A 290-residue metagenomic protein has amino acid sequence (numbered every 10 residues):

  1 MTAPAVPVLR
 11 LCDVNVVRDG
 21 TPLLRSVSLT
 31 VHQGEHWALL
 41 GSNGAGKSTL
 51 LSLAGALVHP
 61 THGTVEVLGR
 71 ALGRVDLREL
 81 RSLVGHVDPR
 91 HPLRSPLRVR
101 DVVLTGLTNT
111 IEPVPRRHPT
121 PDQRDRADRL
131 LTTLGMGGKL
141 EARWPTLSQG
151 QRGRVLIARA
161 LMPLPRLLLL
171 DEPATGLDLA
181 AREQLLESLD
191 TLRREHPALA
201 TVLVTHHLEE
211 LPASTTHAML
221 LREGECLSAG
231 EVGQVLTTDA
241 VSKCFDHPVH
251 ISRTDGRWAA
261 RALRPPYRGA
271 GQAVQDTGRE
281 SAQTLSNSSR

Functional and structural regions predicted by a protein language model:
L40-S42: The feature captures the beta-strand-to-loop junction immediately N-terminal to the Walker
G55: Helix-to-loop junction immediately C-terminal to a conserved catalytic motif
G63-G73, L80: Conserved ABC transporter NBD signature motif
L130-P145: Conserved ABC nucleotide-binding domain
L164: Conserved catalytic motifs of ABC-family nucleotide-binding domains
L168-E172: Catalytic Walker B motif of ABC-type/P-loop ATPase nucleotide-binding domains
